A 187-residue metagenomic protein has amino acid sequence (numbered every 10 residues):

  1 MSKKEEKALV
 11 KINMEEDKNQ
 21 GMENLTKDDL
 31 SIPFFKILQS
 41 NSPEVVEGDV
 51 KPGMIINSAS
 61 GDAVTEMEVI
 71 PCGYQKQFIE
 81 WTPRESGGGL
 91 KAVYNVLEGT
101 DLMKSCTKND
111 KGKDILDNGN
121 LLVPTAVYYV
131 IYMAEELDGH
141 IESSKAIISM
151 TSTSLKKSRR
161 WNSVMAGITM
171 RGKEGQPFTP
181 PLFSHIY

Functional and structural regions predicted by a protein language model:
M1-S143: OB-fold ssDNA-binding interfaces and closely related basic DNA-contact patches used across DNA replication/repair
V127-Y187: Extended serine/threonine-enriched, polar tracts that run as long, contiguous segments within proteins
